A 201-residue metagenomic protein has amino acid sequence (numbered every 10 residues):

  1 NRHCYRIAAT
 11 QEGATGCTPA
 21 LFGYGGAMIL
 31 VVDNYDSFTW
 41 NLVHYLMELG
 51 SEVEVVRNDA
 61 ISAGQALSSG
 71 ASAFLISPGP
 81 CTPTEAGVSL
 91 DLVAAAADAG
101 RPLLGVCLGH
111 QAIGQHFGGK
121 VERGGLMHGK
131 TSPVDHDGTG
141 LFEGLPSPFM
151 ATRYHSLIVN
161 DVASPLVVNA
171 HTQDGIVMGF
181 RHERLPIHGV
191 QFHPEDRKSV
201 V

Functional and structural regions predicted by a protein language model:
Y5, F22-Y24: Aromatic (phenylalanine/tyrosine) cluster motif
A27-L30: Extreme N-terminal starter segment of soluble prokaryotic enzymes
H44-E52: Two-component/phosphorelay signaling modules centered on CheY-like receiver
M47, L67-G144, M150: Cysteine-nucleophile active-site neighborhood
E52-N58: Short hydrophobic/Thr-rich beta-strand motif most characteristic of the beta2 strand and flanking loop of CheY-like
G138-R184: Catalytic beta-strand/loop cores that center a nucleophilic Ser/Cys/Thr and support acyl-enzyme chemistry
V200-V201: Conserved small/polar residues in nucleotide/adenosyl-binding loops
